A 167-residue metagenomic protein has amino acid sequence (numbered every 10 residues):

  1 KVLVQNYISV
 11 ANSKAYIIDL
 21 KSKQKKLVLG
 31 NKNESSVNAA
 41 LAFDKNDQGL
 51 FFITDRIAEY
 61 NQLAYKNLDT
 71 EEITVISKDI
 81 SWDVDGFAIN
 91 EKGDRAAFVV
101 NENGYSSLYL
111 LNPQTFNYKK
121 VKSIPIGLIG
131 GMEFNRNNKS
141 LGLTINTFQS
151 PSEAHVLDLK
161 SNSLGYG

Functional and structural regions predicted by a protein language model:
K1-G167: Peripheral, non-catalytic segments that deliver or gate enzyme domains
